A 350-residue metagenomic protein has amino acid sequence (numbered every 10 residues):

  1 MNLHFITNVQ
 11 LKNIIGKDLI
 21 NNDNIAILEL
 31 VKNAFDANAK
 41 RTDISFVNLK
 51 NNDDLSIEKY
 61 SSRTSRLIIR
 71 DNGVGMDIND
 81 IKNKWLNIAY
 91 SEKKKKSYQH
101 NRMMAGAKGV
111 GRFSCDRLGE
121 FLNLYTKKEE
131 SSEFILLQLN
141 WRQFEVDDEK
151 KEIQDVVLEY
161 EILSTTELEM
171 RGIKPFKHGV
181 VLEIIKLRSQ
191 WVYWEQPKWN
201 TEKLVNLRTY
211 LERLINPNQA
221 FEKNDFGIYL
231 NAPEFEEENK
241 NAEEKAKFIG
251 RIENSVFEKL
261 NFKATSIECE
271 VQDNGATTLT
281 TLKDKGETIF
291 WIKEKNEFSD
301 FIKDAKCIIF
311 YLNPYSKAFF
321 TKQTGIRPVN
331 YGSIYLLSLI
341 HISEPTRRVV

Functional and structural regions predicted by a protein language model:
M1-S189, Y193-W194: GHKL (Bergerat-fold) ATPase N-terminal catalytic module, capturing the glycine-rich phosphate-binding loop and acidic
K50, N313, L337-I340: Compositionally biased amphipathic helical and low-complexity segments enriched in hydrophobic
C115-D116, S333, L337: Short, hydrophobic, well-ordered secondary-structure elements
T126-K128, L230-A232, E344: Residue-level signal for short segments within beta-strands and strand-turn junctions of well-structured beta-sheet
L139-D147, K245, R251-F257, H341-I342: A short, sequence-level motif marking secondary-structure junctions
G172-S333: Glycine/threonine-rich ATP-lid/beta-loop region of ATP-binding domains
I340-V350: Single conserved hydrophobic/aromatic residue that forms the stacking wall/gate of nucleotide- or nucleobase-binding
